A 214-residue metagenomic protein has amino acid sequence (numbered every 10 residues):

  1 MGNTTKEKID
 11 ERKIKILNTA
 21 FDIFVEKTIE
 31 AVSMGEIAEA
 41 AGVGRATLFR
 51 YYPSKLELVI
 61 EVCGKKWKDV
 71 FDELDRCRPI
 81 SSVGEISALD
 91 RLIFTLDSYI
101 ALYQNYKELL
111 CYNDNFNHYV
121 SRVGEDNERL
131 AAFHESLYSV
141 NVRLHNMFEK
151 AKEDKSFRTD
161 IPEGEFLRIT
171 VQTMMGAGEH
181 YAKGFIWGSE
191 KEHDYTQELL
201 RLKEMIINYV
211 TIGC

Functional and structural regions predicted by a protein language model:
M1-A40, E57-I60, S81: Basic, helix-initiating cap at the start of DNA-binding domains
A20, A41-Y52: Short hydrophobic/aromatic patch on the recognition helix
V25, F49-P53, K65: Base-recognition residues in the alpha-helical recognition helix of bacterial helix-turn-helix
E61, R76-K107, E163-T170: Hydrophobic alpha-helical connector segments
G64-F71: Short, basic, alpha-helical segments at the C-terminal edge of helix-turn-helix-like DNA-binding modules
D90, E135-L137, E153-V171: All-alpha amphipathic helical-bundle segments outside canonical DNA-binding/catalytic cores that form hydrophobic
S98-A101, V142, N146-D154, R168-K183 (+1 more regions): C-terminal peripheral helix-coil segments that are non-catalytic and often amphipathic
A101-R143, E165: Short secondary-structure transition hinges
